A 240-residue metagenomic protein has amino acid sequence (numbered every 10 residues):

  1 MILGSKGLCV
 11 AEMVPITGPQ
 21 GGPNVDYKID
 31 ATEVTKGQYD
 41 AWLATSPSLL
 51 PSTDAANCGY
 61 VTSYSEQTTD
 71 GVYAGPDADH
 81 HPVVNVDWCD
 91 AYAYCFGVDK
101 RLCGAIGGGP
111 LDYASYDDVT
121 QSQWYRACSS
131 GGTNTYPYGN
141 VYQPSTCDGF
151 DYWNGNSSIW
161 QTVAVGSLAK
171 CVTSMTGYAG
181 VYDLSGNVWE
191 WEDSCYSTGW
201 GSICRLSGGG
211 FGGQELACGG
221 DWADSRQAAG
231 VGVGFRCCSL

Functional and structural regions predicted by a protein language model:
M1-G7, L240: Enriched but not universal
G7-G18: Secondary-structure capping and domain/repeat boundary segments
V10-E12, P23-V25, D30, D79 (+10 more regions): Residues that flank catalytic or metal-binding motifs in active/ligand-binding sites
G22, D77-D79, L111, S115-D117 (+3 more regions): Short, well-ordered junction/capping motifs at the entry into regular secondary structure
D26-S145, Y196-W200: Active-site microenvironments of metalloenzymes and redox enzymes
G132-G166, S197, I203, G208: Chymotrypsin/trypsin-fold serine protease catalytic domain
K170-C171, T176, T198-L240: Disulfide-stabilized, aromatic/cysteine-rich ligand-recognition loop
G186-C195: Active-site-proximal beta-strands of protease catalytic cores
